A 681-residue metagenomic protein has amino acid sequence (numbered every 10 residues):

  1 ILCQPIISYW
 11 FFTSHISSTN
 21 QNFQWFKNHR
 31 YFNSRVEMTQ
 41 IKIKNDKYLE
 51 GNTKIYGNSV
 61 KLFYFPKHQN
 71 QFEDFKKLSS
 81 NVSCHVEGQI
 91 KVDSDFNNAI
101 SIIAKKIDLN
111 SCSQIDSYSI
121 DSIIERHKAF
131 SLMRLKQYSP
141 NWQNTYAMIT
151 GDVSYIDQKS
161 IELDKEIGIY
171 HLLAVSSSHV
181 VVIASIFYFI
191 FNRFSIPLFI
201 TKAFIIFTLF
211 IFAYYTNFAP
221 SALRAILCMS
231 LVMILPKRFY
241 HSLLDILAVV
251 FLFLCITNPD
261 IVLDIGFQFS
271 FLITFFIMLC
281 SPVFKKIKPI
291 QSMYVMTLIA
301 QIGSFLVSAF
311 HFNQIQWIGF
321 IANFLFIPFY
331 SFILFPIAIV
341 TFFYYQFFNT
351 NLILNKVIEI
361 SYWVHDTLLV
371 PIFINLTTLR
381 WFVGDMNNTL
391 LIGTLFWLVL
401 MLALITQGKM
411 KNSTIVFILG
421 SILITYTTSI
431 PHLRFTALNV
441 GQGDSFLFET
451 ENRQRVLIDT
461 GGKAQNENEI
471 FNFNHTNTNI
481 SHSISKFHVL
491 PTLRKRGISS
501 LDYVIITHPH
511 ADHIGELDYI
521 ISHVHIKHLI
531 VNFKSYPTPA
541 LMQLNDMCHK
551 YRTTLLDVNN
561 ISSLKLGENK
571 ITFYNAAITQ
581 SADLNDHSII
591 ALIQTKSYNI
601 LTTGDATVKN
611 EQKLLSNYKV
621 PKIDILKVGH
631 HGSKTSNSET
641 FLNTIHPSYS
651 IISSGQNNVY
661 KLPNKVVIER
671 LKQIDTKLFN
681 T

Functional and structural regions predicted by a protein language model:
I1, S160-F320, D385-I430, F533-S535 (+2 more regions): Hydrophobic alpha-helical transmembrane segments in multi-pass membrane proteins
I1-Q21, I190, F194, L279-A437 (+3 more regions): Transmembrane helix-bundle segments that form internal channels/tunnels in multi-pass membrane proteins, characterized
P5-H171, I484-R494, S500, K534-Y536 (+3 more regions): Membrane-interface helix/helix-cap signal primarily in integral membrane proteins
I107-A225, M233, Y503, I571 (+4 more regions): Aromatic-rich juxtamembrane segments at the membrane interface
P259-V262, R380-S500, H549-I625: Core dinuclear metal-dependent hydrolase active-site scaffold
S499-D512, L626-H630: Metallo-beta-lactamase
A511-H549, P647: Active-site HxH/HxHxD metal-binding segment of metal-dependent hydrolases
H528, K613-T681: Cap/insert and terminal regions of metallo-dependent hydrolase folds
